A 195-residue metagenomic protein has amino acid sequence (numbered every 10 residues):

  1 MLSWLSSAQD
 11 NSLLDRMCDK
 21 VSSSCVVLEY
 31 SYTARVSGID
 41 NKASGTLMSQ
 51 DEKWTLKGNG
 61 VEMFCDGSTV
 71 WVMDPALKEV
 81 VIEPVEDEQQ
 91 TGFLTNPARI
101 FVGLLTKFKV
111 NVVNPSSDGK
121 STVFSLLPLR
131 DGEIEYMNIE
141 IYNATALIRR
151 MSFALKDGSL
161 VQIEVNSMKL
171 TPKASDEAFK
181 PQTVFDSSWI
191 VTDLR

Functional and structural regions predicted by a protein language model:
L2-D40, E52-K53, P181-R195: N-terminal leader/targeting segments and the immediate start of mature chains
A8, F108-L194: Gly/Pro-enriched, hydrophobic low-complexity segments that function as extracytoplasmic propeptides/linkers
D19, G45-S49, E62-M63, V110-S116: Short, exposed beta-strand/loop patches in secreted or surface proteins that constitute
S31-R35, K57, M73-P75, L127-L129 (+1 more regions): A generic structural motif
S37-I39, G60-E62, G158: Solvent-exposed loop/turn segments connecting transmembrane beta-strands in outer-membrane beta-barrel proteins
S44-L94, V161-Q162: An acidic-aromatic
V85-K120: Flexible, surface-exposed loop/linker segments and immediately adjacent secondary-structure boundaries
